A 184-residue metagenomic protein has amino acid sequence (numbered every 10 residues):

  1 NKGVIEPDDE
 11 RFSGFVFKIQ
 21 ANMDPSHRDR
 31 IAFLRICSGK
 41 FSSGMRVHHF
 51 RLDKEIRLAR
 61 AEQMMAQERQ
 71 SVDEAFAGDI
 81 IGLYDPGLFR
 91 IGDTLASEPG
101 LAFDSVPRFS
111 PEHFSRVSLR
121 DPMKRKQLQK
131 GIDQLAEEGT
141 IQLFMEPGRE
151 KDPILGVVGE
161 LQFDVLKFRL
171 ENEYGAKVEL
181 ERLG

Functional and structural regions predicted by a protein language model:
N1-G184: Structural and coupling elements of P-loop NTPases
